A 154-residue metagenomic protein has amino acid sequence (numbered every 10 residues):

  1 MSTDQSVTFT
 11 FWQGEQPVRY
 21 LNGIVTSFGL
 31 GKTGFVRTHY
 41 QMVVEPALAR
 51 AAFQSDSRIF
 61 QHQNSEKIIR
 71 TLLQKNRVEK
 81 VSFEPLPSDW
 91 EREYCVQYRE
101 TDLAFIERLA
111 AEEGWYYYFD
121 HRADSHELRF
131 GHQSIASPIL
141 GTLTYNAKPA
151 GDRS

Functional and structural regions predicted by a protein language model:
M1-S154: Amphipathic alpha-helical and helix-coil boundary elements used as assembly and membrane-proximal scaffolds
